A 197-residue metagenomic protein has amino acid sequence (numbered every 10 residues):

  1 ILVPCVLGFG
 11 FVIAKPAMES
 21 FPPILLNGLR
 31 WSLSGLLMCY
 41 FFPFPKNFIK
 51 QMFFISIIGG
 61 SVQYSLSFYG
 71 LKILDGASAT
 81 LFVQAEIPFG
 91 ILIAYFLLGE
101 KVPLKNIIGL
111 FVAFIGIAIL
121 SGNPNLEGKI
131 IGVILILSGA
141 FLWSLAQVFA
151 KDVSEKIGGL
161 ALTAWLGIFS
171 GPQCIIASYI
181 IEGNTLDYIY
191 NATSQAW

Functional and structural regions predicted by a protein language model:
I1-L25, N125-D152, P172-I176, A196: Glycine-/small-residue-enriched transmembrane alpha-helix faces in small-molecule transporters and effluxers
C5-F11, C39-V83, I91, I117-I119: Specific transmembrane alpha-helical segments of multi-pass solute transporters/efflux pumps, especially DMT/EamA
M18-E19, L71, L98, S154: Helix-capping/transition residues at the boundaries of transmembrane alpha-helices and the short helical linkers
L25-L33, F68-K101, N106-I107, G139: Specific alpha-helical transmembrane segments that line the substrate/conduction pathway and gating interfaces
L25-M38, F54, N106-V112, I131-L135 (+1 more regions): Hydrophobic alpha-helical transmembrane segments of multi-pass integral membrane proteins, especially transporters
M38, I93-L97, V102-G122, A140-F141 (+1 more regions): Hydrophobic transmembrane alpha-helices of multi-pass small-molecule transport proteins
P43-K50, Y95-K105, K151-A161: Membrane-interface helix-boundary motifs at transmembrane edges
S65-K72, A118-P124, S170-L186: Hydrophobic alpha-helical transmembrane segments in multi-pass integral membrane proteins
